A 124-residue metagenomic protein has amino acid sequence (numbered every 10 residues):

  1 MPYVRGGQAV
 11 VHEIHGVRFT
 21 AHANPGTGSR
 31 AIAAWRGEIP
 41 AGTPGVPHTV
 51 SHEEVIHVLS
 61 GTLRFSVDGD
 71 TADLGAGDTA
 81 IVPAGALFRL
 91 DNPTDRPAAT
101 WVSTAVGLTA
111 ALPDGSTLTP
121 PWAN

Functional and structural regions predicted by a protein language model:
M1-A31, G115-N124: A short, N-terminal "cap"/entry segment at the start of jelly-roll beta-barrel domains of the cupin/DSBH fold
R18-A21, A33-V50: Conserved short histidine dyad/triad with adjacent acidic residue
A34, I81, D95-P113: A short hydrophobic beta-strand segment most commonly corresponding to one strand of the jelly-roll/cupin
P47, F65-S66, V82, F88-T94 (+1 more regions): Short beta-strand His + acidic residue motifs that chelate non-heme Fe in jelly-roll/DSBH and cupin folds
H52-L63, D68: Glycine- and acidic-residue-biased ligand/ion/polar-headgroup-sensing regions
G69-G85: Short acidic-glycine-tyrosine-enriched beta hairpin
